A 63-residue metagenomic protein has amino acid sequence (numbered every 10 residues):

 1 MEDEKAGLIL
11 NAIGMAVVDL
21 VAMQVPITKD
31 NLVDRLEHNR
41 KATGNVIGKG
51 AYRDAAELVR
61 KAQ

Functional and structural regions predicted by a protein language model:
M1-L10, V46, L58, A62-Q63: Short charge-dense sequence patches
M1-P26: N-terminal acidic leader/helix
N31-A62: Short, charge-rich amphipathic interface segments used for partner binding and complex assembly
